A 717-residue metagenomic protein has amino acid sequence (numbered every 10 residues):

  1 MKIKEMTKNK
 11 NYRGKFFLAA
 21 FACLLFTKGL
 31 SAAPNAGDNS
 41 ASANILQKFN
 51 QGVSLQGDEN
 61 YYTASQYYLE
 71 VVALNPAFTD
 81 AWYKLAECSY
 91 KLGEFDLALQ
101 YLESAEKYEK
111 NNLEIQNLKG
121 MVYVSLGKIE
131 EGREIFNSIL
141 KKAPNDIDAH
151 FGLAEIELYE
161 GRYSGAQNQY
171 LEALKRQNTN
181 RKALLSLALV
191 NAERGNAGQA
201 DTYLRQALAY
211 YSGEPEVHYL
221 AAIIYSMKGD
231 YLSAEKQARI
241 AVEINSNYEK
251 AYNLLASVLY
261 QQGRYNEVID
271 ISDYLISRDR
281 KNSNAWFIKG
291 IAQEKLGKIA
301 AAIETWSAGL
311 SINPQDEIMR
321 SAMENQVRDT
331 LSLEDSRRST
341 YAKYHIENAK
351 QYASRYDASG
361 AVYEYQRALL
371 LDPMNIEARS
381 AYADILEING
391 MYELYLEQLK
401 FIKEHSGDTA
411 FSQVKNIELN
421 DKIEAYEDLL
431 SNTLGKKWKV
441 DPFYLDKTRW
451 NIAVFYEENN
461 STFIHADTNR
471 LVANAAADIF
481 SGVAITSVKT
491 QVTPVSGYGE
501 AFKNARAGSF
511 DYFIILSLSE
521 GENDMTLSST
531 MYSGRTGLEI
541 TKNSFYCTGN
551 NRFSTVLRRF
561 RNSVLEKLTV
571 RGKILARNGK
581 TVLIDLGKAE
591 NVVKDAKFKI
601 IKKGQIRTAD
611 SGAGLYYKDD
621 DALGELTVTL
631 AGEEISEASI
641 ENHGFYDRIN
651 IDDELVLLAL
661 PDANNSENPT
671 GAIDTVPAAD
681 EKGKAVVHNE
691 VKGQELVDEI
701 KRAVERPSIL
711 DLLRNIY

Functional and structural regions predicted by a protein language model:
L30-D80, K91-G93: N-terminal leader/linker segments that initiate helical-solenoid repeat arrays
I45-L46, T79-D80, L113-E114, I147-D148 (+9 more regions): Helix-start (N-cap) detector for alpha-helical repeat units in TPR-like alpha-solenoids, especially tetratricopeptide
N50, K84, L118, G152 (+8 more regions): Canonical tetratricopeptide repeat
G57-Q66, K91-S104, S125-S138, Y159-E172 (+7 more regions): Structural signature of tandem alpha-helical TPR/SEL1-like repeats, specifically the intra-repeat loop/turn
L74, Y108, K142, R176 (+7 more regions): Structural marker of alpha-solenoid helical repeat scaffolds
L171, R205, K236-R239, E267 (+5 more regions): Surface-exposed, polar/charged interaction patches used for macromolecular assembly or partner binding
